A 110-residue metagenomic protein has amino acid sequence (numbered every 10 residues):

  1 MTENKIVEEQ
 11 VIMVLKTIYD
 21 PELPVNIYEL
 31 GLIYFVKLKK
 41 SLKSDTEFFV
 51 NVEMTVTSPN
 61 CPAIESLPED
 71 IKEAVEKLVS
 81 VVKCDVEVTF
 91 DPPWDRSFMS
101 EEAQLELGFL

Functional and structural regions predicted by a protein language model:
M1-L110: Domain-level signature for proteins that mediate thiol-based redox and metal-cofactor handling
